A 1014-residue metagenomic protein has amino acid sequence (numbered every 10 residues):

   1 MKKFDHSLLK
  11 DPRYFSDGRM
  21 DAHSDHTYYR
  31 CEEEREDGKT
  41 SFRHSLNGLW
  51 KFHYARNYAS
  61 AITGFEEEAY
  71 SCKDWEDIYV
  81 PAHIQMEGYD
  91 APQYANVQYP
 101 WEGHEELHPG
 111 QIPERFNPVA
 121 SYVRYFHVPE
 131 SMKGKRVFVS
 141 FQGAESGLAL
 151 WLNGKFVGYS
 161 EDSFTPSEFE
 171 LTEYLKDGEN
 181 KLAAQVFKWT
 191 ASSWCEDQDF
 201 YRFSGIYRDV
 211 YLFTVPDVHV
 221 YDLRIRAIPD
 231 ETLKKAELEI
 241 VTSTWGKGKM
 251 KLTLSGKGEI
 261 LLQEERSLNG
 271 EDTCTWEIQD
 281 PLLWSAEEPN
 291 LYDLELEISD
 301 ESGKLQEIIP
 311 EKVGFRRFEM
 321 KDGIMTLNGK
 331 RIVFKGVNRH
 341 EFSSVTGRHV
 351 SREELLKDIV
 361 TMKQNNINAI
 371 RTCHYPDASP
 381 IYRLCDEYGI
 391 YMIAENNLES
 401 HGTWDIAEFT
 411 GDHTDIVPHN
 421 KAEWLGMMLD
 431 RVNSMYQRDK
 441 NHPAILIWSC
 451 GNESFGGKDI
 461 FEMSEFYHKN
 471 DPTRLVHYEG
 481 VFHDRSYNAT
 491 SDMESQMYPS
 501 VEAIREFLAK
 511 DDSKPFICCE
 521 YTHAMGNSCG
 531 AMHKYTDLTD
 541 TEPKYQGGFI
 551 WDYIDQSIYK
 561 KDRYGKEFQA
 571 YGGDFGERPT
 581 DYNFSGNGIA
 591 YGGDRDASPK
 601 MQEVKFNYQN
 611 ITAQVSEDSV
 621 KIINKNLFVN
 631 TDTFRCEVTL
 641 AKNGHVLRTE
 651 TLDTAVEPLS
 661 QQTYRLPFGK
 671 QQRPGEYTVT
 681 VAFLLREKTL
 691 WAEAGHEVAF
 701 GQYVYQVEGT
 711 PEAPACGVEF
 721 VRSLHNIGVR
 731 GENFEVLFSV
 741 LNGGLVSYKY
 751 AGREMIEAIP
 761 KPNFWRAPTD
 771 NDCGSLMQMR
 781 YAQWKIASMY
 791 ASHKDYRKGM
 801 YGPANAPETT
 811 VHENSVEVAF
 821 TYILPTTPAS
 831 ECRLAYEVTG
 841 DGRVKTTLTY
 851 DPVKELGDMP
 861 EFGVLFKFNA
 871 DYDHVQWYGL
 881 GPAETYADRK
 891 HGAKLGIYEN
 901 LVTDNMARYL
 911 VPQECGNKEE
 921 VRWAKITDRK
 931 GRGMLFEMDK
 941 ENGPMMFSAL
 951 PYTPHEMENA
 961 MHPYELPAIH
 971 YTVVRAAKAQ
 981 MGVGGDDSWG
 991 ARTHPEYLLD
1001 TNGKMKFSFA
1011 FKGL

Functional and structural regions predicted by a protein language model:
K2-F4, L8-K10, Y14-M20, E36-D37 (+11 more regions): Accessory beta-strand-rich segments of carbohydrate-active enzymes
K2-G38, D77, V97, W194 (+3 more regions): Extended substrate-binding grooves/exosites of carbohydrate-active enzymes
P81, Q85-M86, Q93-A95, G143 (+5 more regions): Beta-strand/loop-rich accessory regions of lumenal/periplasmic or secreted enzymes, predominantly carbohydrate-active
M86, A91, N96-I112, E161-S163 (+11 more regions): An acidic-aromatic loop/edge-strand motif
Y122-R124, T165-F169, G270-W276, Q662-L666 (+1 more regions): Short strand-edge motifs at loop-to-beta-strand transitions and within beta-strands of extracellular beta-rich domains
K176-E179, S243-E319, Y677-A715: Extended acidic/polar, glycine-enriched regions that form or flank non-catalytic beta-rich accessory modules
E196-V220, G565-D618, K625-T633, A641-H645 (+5 more regions): Catalytic cores of secreted or luminal carbohydrate-active enzymes
E265-D280, G644-P674: Intrinsically disordered, low-complexity Pro/Gly/Ser/Thr-rich segments with frequent PxxP/GP/PP motifs and embedded
